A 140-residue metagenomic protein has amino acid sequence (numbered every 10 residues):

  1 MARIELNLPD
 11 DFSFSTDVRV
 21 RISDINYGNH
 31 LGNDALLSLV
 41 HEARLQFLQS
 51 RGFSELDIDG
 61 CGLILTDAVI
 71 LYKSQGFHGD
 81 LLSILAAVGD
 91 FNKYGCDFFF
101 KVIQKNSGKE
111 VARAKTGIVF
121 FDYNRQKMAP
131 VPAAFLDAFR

Functional and structural regions predicted by a protein language model:
M1-T16, Y72, F77-H78, V88-R140: HotDog/MaoC-like acyl-thioester-processing domains
A2-D67, F121-R140: Hot-dog-fold acyl-thioester-processing enzymes
G62-T66, I70-L81: Helix-adjacent hinge/juxtasegments
